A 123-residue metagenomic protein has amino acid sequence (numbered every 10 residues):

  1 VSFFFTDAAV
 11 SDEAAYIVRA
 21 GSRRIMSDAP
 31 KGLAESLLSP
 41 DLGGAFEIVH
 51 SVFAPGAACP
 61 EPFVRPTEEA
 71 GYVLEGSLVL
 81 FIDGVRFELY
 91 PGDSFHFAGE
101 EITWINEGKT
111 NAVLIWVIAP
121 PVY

Functional and structural regions predicted by a protein language model:
V1-A15: Short C-terminal boundary/hinge segments that cap the last helix of small helical domains
A20, R24-E61, V117-I118: A short glycine-rich, His/Asp/Glu-containing loop-to-beta-strand
L33, L42-G44, Y90, G99-Y123: Ligand-binding loop in jelly-roll beta-barrel domains
L38, D83-E100: Short acidic-glycine-tyrosine-enriched beta hairpin
F46-H50, E68, N111-A112: Structural motif
S51, Y72, L80, F95 (+1 more regions): Preference for bulky hydrophobic residues occupying beta-strand positions in well-ordered beta-sheet regions
E61-R65, E69-P91: A short beta-strand-loop-beta hairpin characteristic of the jelly-roll/cupin
